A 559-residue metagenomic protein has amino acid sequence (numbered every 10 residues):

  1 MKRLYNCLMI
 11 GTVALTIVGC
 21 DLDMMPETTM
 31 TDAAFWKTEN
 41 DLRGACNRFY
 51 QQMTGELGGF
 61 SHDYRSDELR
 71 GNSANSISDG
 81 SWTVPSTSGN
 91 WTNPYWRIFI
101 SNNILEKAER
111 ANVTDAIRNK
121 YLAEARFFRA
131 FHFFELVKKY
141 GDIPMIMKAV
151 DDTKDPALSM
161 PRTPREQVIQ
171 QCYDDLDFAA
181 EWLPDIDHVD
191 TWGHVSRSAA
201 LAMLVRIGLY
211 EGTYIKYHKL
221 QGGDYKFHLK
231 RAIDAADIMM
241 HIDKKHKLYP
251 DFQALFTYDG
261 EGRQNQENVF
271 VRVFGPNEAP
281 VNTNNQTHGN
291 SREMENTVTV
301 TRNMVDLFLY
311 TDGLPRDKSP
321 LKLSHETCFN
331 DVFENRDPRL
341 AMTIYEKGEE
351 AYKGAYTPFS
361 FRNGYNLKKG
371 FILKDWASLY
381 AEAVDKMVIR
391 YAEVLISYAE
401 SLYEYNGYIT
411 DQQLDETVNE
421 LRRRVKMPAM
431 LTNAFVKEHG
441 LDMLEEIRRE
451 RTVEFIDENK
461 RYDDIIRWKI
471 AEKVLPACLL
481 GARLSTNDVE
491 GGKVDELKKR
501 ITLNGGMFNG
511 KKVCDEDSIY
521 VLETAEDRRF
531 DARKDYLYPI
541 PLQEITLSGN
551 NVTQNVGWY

Functional and structural regions predicted by a protein language model:
M1-E27: Bacterial Sec-dependent N-terminal signal peptides
C20-S76, I143, M147, D177-F178 (+3 more regions): An aromatic- and glycine-enriched ligand-binding surface/loop that stacks and positions planar moieties
E39-T54, A74-Y140, P156-Q170, D174-W192 (+7 more regions): Conserved, well-structured interaction surfaces
P94-R97, Q171-Y173, L255-L314, A381 (+3 more regions): Long, intrinsically disordered, low-complexity segments
A149-V150, R162, Y214-I233, D385 (+2 more regions): Acidic, serine/threonine/proline-rich low-complexity intrinsically disordered regions
E326-Y391, W558: Flexible, polar/acidic helix-loop-strand segments at domain edges
